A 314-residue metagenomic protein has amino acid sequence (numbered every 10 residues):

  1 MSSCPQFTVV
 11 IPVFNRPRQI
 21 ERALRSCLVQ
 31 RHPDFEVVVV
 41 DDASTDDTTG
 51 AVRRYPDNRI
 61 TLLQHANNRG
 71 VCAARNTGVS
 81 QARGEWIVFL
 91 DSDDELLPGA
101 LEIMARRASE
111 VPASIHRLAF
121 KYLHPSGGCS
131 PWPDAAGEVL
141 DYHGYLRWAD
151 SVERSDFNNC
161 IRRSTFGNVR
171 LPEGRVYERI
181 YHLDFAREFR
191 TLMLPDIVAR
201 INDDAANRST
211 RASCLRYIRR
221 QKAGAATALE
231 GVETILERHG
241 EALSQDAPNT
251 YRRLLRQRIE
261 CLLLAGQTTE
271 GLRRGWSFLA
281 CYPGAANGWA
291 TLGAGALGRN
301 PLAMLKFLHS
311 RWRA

Functional and structural regions predicted by a protein language model:
N15-V29: Short, well-formed alpha-helical segments that are part of the catalytic scaffolds of diverse glycosyltransferases
E21, D46-R54, E95, G99: Acidic helix N-cap motif at the loop->helix transition within catalytic regions of sugar-transfer enzymes
S26, D41-G50, N67, D91: A conserved acidic beta->alpha catalytic loop
H65-A82: Glycine-rich, basic loop-to-helix element that forms the pyrophosphate-binding segment of sugar-nucleotide handling
I87: Short aromatic/hydrophobic "clamp" motif used to bind/position activated sugar donors
G99-W132: Conserved donor NDP-sugar-binding/catalytic core segment of glycosyltransferases
W132-R216: Conserved nucleotide-sugar donor-binding catalytic segment
D196-A314: C-terminal subregions of glycosyltransferases and related glycan-biosynthesis enzymes
